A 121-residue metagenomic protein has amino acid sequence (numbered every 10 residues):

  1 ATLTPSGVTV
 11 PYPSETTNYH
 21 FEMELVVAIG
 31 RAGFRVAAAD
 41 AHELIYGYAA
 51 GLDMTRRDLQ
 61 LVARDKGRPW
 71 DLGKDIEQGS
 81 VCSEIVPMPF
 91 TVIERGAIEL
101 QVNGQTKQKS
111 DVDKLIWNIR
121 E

Functional and structural regions predicted by a protein language model:
A1-E121: Catalytic-core "active-site belt" of small-molecule-metabolizing enzymes, emphasizing His/Asp/Glu-rich regions
